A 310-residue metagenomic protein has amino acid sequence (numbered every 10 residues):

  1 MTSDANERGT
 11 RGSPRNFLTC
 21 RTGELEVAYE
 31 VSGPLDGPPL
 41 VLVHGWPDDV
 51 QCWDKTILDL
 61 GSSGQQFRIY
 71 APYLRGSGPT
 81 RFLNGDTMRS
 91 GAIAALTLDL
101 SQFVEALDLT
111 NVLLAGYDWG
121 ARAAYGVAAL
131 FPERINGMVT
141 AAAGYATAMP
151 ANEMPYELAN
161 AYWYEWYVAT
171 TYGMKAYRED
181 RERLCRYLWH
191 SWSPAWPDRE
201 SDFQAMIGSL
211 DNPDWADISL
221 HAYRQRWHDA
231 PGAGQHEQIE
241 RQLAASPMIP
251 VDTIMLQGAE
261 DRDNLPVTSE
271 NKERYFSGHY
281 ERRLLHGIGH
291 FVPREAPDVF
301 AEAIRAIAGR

Functional and structural regions predicted by a protein language model:
T2-N16, V27, P39, S77-A115 (+1 more regions): Flexible "cap/lid" subdomain of the alpha/beta-hydrolase fold that forms the substrate-access gate
N16-T22: Short acidic-hydrophobic surface loop/beta-edge motif
T22-V31: A short loop-to-beta-strand scaffold at the N-terminal edge of the catalytic core in hydrolase folds
E30-F82, F103, K272: Conserved HGGG/HGGXW glycine-rich cap/lid loop of the alpha/beta-hydrolase fold
G45, D118, R294: Conserved acidic functional residues
T56, V127, A303-I307: Hydrophobic residues on the short alpha-helix immediately C-terminal to a glycine-rich phosphate/catalytic loop
L100, Y223, F300, I304 (+1 more regions): Hydrophobic "lid"/C-terminal helical patch of Rossmann-like NAD(P)-dependent dehydrogenase/epimerase domains
I288-P297: Catalytic histidine-centered segment of alpha/beta-hydrolase-like enzymes
